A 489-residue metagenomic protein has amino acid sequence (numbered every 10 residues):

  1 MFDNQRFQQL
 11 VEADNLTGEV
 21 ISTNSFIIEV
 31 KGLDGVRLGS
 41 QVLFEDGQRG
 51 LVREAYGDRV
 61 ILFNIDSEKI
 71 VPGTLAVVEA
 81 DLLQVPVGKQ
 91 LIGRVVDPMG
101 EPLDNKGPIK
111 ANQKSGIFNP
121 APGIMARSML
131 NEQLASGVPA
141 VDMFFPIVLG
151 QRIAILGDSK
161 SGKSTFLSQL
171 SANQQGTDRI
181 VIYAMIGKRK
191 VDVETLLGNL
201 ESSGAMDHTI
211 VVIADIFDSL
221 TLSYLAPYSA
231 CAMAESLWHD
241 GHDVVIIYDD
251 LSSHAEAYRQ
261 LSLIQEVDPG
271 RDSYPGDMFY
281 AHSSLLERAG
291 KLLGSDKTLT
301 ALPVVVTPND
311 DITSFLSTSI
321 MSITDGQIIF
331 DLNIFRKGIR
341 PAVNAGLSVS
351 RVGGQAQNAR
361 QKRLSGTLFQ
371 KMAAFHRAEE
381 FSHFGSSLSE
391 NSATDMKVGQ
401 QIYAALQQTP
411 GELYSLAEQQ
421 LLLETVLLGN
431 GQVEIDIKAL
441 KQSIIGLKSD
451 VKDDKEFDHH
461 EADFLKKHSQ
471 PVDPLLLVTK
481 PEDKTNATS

Functional and structural regions predicted by a protein language model:
F2-S136: Acidic-enriched and Gly/Ser
V20, G73, V95, I147 (+6 more regions): Residue-level signature of catalytic and energy-coupling elements of molecular machines, predominantly ATP/GTP-dependent
G35, S67-K69, L82-L83, G100-P102 (+13 more regions): Conserved nucleotide-binding/hydrolysis micro-motifs of P-loop NTPases
A76-V77, L103-Q151, S164-L170, M206-D218 (+1 more regions): P-loop NTPase nucleotide-binding/switch module
L83-V87, E101-P108, M125-S128, H239-H242 (+3 more regions): Active-site phosphate-binding and catalytic loops of NTP-dependent enzymes
M129-L134, L156-S159, I182-I186, T209-A226 (+2 more regions): Flexible beta-alpha connector loops of hexameric P-loop NTPases
G162-F166, L170, G176-I180, M185-I186 (+2 more regions): Conserved P-loop NTPase nucleotide-binding/switch module
S253, V267-S489: Conserved catalytic/coupling modules of large nucleotide/cofactor-utilizing molecular machines
